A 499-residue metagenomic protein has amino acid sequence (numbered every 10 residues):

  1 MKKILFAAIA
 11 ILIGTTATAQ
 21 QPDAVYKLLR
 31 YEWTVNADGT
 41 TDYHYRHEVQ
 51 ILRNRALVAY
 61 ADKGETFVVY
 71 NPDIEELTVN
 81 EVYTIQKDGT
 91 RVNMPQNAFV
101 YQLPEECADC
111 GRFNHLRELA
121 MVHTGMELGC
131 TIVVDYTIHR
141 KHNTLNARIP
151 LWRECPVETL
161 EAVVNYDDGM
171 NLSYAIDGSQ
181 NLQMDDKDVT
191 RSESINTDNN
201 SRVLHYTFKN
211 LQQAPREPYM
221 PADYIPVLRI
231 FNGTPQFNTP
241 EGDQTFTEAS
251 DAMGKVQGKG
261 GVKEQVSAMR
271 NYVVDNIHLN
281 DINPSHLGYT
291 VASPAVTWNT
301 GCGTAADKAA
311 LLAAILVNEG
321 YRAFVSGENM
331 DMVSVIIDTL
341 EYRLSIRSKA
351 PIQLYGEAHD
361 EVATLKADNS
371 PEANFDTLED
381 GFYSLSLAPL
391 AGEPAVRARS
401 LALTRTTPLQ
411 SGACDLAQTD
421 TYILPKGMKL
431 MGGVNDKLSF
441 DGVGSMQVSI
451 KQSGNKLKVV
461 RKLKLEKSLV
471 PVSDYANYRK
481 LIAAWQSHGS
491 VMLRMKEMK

Functional and structural regions predicted by a protein language model:
I4-I13, L312: Sec-dependent N-terminal signal peptides
T15-A19: Sec/Tat signal peptide C-region and signal peptidase I cleavage site
Q20-K499: A sensor for short, sequence-defined functional sites
